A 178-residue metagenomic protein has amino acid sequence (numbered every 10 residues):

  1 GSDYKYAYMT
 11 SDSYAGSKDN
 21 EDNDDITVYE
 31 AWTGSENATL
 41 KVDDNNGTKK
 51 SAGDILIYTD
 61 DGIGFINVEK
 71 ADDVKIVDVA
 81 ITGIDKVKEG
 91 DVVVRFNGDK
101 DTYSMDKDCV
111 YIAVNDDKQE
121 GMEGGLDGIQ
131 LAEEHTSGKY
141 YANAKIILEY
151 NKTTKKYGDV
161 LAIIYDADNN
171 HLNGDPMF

Functional and structural regions predicted by a protein language model:
G1-F178: ...the same signal can extend to comparable exposed beta-sheet modules with similar sequence chemistry even outside
